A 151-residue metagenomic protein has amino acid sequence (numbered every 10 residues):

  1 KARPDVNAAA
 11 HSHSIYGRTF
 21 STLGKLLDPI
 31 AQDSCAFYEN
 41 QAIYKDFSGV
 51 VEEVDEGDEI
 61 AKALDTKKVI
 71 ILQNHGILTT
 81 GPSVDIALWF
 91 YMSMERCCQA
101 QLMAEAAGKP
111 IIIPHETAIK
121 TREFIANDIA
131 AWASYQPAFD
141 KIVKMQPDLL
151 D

Functional and structural regions predicted by a protein language model:
K1-D151: Glycine-rich flexible loops
